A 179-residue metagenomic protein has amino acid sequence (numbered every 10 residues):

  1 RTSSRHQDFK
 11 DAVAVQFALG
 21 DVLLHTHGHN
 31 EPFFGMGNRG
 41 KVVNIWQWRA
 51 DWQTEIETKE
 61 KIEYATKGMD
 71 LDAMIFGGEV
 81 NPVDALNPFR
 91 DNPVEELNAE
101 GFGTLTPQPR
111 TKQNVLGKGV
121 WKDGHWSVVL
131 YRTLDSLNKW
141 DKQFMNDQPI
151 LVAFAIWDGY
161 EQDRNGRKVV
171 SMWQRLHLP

Functional and structural regions predicted by a protein language model:
T2-R90, K122, L137-P179: Acidic/polar low-complexity flexible segments
Q16, T111-K112, D123-S127: Generic hydrophobic/packing signal
I62, K67, L105-T106, R110-N114 (+1 more regions): Mature, soluble, non-transmembrane domains
A85-R110: Surface-exposed, low-complexity/disordered Ser/Thr/Gly/Pro/Asn-rich loops and linkers
G101-G103, H125-S127, Y131, D147: Glycine-centered flexibility motif
V115-W121: Beta-strand-rich interaction surfaces with strong enrichment in secreted/lumenal proteins
V120, S127-S136: A beta-strand/beta-hairpin structural motif
